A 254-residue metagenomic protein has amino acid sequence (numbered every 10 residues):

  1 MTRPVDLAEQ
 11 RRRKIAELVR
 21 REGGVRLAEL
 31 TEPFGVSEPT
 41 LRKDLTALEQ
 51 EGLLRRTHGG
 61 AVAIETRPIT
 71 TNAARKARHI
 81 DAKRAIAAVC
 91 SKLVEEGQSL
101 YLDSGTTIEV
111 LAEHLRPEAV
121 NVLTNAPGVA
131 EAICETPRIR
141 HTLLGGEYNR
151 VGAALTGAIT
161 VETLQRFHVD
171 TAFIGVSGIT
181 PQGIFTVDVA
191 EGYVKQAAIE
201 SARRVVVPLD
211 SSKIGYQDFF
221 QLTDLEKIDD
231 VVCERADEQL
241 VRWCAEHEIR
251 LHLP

Functional and structural regions predicted by a protein language model:
T2-A28, G35, P39, Q50 (+1 more regions): Conserved phosphate- and dinucleotide-binding cores of soluble alpha/beta proteins, encompassing both enzyme active
T2-S104, A112-P117, N121, P127 (+1 more regions): HTH-adjacent hinge/linker in prokaryotic transcriptional regulators
A63, T70-T71, Y101, I108 (+4 more regions): Amphipathic, positively biased hydrophobic alpha-helical segments used for protein targeting and membrane insertion
T107-L111, I214-Q217: Short glycine/serine/threonine-rich phosphate/pyrophosphate-binding segments that cradle anionic phosphate groups
